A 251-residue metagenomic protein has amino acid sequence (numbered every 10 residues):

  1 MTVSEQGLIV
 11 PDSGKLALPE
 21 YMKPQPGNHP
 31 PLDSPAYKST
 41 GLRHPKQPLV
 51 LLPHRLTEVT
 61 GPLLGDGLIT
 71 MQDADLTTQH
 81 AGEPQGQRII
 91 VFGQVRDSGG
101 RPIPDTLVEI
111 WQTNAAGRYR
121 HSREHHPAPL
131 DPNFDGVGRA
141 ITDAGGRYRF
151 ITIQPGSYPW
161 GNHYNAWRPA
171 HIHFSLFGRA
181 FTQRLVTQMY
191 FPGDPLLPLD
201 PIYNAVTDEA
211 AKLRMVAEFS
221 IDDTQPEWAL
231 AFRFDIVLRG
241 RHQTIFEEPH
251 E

Functional and structural regions predicted by a protein language model:
T2-E251: Beta-strand-dominated extracellular/periplasmic modules and repeats in secreted or surface-exposed proteins
